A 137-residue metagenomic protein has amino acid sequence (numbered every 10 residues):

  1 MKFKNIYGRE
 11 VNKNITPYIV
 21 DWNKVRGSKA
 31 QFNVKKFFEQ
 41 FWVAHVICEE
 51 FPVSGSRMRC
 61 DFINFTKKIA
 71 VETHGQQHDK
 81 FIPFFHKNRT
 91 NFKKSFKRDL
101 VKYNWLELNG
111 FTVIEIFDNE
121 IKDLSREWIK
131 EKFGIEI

Functional and structural regions predicted by a protein language model:
M1-I137: Nucleic-acid endo/exonuclease domains
